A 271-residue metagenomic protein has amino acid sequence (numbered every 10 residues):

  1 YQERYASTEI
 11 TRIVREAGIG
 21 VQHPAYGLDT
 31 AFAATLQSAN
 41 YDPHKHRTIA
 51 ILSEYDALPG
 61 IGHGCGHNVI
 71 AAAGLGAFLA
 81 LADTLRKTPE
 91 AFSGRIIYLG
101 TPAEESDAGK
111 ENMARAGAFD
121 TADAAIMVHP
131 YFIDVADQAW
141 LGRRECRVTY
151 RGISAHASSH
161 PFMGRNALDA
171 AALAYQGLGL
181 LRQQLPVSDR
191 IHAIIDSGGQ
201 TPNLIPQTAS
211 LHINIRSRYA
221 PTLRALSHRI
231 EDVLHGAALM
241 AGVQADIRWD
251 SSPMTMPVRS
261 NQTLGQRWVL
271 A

Functional and structural regions predicted by a protein language model:
Y1-G94: Acidic/His- and Gly-rich active-site-bordering loop/insert found across diverse amide/peptide-bond hydrolases
Y5, G60, A72, A108-G109 (+3 more regions): Residues that form or flank phosphate/diphosphate-binding pockets in enzymes that use nucleotide phosphates
Y26, A39-H44, P89-F92, S106 (+4 more regions): Solvent-exposed alpha-helices and their adjacent loops that cap or buttress functional pockets in soluble metabolic
A34, I51, H67, Y98 (+5 more regions): Divalent metal-coordination and catalytic microenvironments
L36-S38, S53-Y55, P102, C146-G152 (+1 more regions): Short, small-residue-rich loop/turn micro-motifs
I61-G64, G109, H160-P161: Short acidic, glycine/proline-rich loop/turn micro-motifs
L75-L141: Acidic/histidine-rich catalytic neighborhood of metal-dependent amide-processing enzymes
T121-L270: Midchain, well-structured core segments that form catalytic/ion-binding scaffolds
